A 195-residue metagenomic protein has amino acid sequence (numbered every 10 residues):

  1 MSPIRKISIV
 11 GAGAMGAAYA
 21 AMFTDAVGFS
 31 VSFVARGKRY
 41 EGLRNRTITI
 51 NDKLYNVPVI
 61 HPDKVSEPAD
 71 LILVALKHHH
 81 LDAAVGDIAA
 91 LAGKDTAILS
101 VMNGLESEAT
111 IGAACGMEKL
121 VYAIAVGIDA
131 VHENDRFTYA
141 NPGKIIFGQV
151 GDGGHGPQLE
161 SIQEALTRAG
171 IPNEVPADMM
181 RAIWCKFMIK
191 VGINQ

Functional and structural regions predicted by a protein language model:
M1-L54, E67: NAD(P)+-binding Rossmann beta1-loop-alpha1 motif at the extreme N-terminus of oxidoreductases
A35-G37, D63, M102, I124 (+3 more regions): Residues at the C-termini of beta-strands that transition into short coil/loop
R39-R44, E108-A109, H155: Short, charged/polar "capping" segments at the starts of alpha-helices and the immediately preceding loops
G42, A90-L91, A114-K119, N134-Q195: Internal alpha-helical scaffold of NAD(P)-dependent oxidoreductase catalytic cores
K53-T138: Rossmann-like NAD(P)(H) cofactor-binding subdomain of soluble oxidoreductases
